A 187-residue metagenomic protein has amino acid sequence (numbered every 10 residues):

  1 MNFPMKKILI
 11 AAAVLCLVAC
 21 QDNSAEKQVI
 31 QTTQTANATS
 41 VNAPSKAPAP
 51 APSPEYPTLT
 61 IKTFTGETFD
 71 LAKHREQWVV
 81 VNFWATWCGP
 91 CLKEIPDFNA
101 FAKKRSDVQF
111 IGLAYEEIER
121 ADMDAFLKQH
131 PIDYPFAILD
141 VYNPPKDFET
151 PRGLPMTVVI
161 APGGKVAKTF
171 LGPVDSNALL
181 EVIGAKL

Functional and structural regions predicted by a protein language model:
K6-A11: Sec-dependent signal peptide recognition, specifically the positively charged N-region followed immediately by
C16-A19: C-terminal motif of bacterial Sec signal peptides marking the signal peptidase cleavage site
D22-T32: Bacterial Sec signal peptide processing site at the extreme N-terminus
I30-L71: N-terminal "domain-start" segment that seeds a small globular fold
D70-L92: Short active-site neighborhood of thiol/selenol oxidoreductases, capturing the structured segment around
L92-H130, V141-D147: Structural microenvironment flanking redox-active thiols in thiol-disulfide oxidoreductases
A125-D133, I138-G184: Thiol/disulfide oxidoreductase modules built on the thioredoxin-like
